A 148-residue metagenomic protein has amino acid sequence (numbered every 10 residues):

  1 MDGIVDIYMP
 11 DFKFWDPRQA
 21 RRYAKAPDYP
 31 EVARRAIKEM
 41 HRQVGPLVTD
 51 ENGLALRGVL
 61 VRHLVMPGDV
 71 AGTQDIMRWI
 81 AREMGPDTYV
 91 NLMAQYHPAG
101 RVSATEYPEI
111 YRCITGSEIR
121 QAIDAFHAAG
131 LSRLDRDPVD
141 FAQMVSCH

Functional and structural regions predicted by a protein language model:
M1-A104: Conserved AdoMet/S-adenosylmethionine-binding subsite of the radical SAM
F12-F14, W79, Y111, F126 (+1 more regions): Phenylalanine-focused residue identity feature
D50-G53, V59, A99-R133: Conserved N-terminal glycine/acidic-rich loop preference
L92, D135-R136: A structural preference for short, hydrophobic beta-strand core positions in alpha/beta folds
R136-H148: Radical SAM enzyme core and accessory elements
